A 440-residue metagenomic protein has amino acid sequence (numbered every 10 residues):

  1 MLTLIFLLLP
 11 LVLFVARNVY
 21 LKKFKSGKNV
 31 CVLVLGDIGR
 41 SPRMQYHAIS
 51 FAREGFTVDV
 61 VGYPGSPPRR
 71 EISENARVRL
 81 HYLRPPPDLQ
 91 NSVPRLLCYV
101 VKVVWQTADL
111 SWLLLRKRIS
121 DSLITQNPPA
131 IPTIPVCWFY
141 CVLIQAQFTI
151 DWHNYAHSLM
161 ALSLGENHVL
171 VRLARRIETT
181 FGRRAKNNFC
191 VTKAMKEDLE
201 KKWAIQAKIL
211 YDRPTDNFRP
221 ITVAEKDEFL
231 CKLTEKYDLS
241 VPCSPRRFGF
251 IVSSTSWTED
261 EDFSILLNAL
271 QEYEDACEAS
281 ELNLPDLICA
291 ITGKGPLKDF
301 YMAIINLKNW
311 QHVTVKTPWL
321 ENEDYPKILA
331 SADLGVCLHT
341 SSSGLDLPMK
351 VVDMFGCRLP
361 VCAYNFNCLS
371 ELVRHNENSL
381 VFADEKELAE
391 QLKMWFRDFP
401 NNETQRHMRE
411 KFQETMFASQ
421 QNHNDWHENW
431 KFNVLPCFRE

Functional and structural regions predicted by a protein language model:
L2-R79, C277-E281, F366: N-terminal subdomain of nucleotide-sugar transferases
I49, A108-S111, L115, P132-P135 (+4 more regions): Membrane-proximal helix-turn-helix segments that form the acceptor-binding/catalytic region of lipid-linked
F181-R184, F189-C190, M195-L230: Helix-loop-beta element that forms the nucleotide-linked donor phosphate-binding surface in glycosyltransferases
F229-S244, S370-T404: Change "using UDP/GDP/dTDP sugars" to "using nucleotide sugars
L233-Q271, A290: Conserved donor-binding/catalytic core segment of Leloir-type glycosyltransferases
E281-D286, A290-G293, K298-K327: Nucleotide-activated donor-binding/catalytic signature segment of Leloir-type glycosyltransferases, i.e., the conserved
L334-C337, D353-G356, P360-A363: Short hydrophobic beta-strand element within catalytic cores of glycosyltransferases and related nucleotide-activated
A383-K386, P400-E440: A charged, aromatic-enriched C-terminal amphipathic alpha-helix characteristic of glycosyltransferases across folds
